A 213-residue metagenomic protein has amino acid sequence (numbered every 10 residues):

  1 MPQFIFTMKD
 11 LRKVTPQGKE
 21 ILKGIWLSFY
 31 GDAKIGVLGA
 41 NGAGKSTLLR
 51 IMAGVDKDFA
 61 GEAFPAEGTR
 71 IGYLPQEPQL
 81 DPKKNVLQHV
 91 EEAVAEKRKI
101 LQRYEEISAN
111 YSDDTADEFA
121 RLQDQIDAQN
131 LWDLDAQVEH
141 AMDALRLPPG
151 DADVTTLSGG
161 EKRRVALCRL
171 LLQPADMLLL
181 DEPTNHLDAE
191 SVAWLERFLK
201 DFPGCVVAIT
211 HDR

Functional and structural regions predicted by a protein language model:
M1-R213: ABC ATP-binding cassette signature C-motif
